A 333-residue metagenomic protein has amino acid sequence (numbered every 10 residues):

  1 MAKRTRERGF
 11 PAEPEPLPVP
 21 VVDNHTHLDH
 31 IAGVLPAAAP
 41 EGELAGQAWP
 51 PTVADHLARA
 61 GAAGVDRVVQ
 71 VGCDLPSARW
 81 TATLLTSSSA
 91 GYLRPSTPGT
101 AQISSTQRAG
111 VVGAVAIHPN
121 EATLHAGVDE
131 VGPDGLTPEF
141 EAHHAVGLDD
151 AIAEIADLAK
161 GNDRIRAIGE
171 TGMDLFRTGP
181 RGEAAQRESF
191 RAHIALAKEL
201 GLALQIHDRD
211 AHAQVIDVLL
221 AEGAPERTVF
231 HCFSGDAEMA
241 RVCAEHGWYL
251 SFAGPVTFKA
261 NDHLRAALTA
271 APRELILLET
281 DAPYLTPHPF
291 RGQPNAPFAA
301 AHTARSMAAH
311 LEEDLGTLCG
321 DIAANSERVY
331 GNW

Functional and structural regions predicted by a protein language model:
M1-W333: Mid-domain alpha/beta scaffold segments of enzyme catalytic cores
